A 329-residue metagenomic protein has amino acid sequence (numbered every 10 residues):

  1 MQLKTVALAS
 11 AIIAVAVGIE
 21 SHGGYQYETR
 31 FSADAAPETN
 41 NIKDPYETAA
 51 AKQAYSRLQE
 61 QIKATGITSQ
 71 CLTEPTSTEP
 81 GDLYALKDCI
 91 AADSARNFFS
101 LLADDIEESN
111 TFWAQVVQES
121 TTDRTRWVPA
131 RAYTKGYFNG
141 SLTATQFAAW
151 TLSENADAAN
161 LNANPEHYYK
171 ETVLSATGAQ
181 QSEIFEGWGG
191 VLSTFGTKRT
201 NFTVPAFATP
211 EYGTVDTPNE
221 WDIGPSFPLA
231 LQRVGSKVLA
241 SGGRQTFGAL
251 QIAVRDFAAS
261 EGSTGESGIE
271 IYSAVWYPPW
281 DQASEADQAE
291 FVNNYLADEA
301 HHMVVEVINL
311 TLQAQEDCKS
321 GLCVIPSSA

Functional and structural regions predicted by a protein language model:
M1-E20: Fungal secretory targeting signals
I19-E20, I62, G66, C71 (+1 more regions): Hydrophobic ligand-binding cavity/cleft-lining segments
G23-C89, A230-H301: Beta-strand/loop substructures that line and gate deep hydrophobic ligand-binding cavities in soluble
T121-P129, T172-Q180, D222-L229, F257-G265: Short, ordered beta-strand-loop transition motifs
W150-D157, H302, E306, L310: Conserved short hydrophobic interaction patches
Y168-G243: Glycine-rich portal/gate segments that line the openings of hydrophobic small-molecule binding cavities
V307-A329: Short, highly charged C-terminal tails/helix-capping segments
